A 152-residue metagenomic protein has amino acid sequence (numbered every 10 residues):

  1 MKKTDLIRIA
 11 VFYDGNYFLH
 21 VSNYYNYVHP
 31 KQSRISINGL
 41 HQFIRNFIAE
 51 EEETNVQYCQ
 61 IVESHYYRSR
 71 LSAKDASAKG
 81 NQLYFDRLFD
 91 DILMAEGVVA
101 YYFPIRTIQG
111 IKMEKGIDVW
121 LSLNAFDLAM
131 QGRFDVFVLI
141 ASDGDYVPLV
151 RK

Functional and structural regions predicted by a protein language model:
M1-M113: Domain-level signal for Mg2+-assisted phosphodiester chemistry and nucleotide/NA-binding surfaces in nucleic-acid
R87-K152: Nuclease catalytic cores that cleave nucleic-acid phosphodiester bonds, predominantly acidic two-metal-ion
